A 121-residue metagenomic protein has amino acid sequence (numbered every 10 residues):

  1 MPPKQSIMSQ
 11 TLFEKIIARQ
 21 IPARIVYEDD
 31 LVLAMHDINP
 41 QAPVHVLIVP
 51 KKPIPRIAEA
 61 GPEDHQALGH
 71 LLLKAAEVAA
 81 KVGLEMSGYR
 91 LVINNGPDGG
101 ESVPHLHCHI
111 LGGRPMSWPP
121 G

Functional and structural regions predicted by a protein language model:
M1-G121: HIT superfamily nucleotide-processing domains
